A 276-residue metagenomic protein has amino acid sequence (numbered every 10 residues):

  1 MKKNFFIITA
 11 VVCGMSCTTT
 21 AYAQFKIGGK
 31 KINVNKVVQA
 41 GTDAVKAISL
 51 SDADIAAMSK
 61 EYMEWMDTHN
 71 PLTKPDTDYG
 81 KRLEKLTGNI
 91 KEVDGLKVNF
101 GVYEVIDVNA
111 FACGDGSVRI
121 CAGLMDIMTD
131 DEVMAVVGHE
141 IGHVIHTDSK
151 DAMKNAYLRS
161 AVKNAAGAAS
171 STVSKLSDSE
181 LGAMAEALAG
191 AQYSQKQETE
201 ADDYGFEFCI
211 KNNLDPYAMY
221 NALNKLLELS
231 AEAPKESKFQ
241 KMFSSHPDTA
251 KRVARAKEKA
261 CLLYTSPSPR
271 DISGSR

Functional and structural regions predicted by a protein language model:
M1, C13, R270-I272: Intrinsic disorder/low-complexity segments
M1-I7: Bacterial N-terminal signal peptides that target proteins for export
I8-T9, S273: Residues marking helix boundaries in flexible regions
T9-S16: Bacterial N-terminal signal peptides
G14, N224, S273-S275: N-terminal processing/targeting junctions
T20-S266: A Zn2+-metalloprotease active-site environment signal
Y264-R276: Single conserved hydrophobic/aromatic residue that forms the stacking wall/gate of nucleotide- or nucleobase-binding
